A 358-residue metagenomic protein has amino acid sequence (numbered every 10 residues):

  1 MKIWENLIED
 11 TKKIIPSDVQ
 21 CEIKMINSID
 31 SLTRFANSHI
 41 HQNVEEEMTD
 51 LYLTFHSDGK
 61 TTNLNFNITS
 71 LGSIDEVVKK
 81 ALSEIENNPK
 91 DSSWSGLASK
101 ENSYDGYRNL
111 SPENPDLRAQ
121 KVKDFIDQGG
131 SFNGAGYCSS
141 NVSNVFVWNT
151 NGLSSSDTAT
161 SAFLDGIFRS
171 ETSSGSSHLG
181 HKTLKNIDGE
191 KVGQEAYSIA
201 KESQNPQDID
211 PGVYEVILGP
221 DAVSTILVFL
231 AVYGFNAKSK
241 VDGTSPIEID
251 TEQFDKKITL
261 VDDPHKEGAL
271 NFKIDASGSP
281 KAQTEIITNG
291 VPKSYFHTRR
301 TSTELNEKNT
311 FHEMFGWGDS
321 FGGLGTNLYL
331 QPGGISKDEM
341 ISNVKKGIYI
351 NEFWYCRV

Functional and structural regions predicted by a protein language model:
I3-I8, K12, V19-L32, G72-D157 (+2 more regions): Acidic low-complexity segments
T11-K12, I40-N43, K123-Q128, T150-T158 (+7 more regions): A generic local secondary-structure boundary/capping motif
D30-E86: N-terminal alpha-helical targeting/anchoring segments
T33, Q120-K191, K238-V261, H265: Extended amphipathic alpha-helical scaffolds
F66-T69, G180, T298-R300: Residue-level structural signal for beta-strand termini and adjacent loop
I249-V358: Dual-mode signal for accessory low-complexity, basic/Gly-rich regions
